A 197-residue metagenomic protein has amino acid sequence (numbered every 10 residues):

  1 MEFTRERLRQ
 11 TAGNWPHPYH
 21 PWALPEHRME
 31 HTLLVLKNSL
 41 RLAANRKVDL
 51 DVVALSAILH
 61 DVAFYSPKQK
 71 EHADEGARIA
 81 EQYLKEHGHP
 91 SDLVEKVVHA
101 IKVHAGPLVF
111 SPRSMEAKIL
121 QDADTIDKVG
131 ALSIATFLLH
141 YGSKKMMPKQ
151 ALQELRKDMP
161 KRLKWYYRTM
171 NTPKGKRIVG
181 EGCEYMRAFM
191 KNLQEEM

Functional and structural regions predicted by a protein language model:
E2-F3, H20-R46, L59, V109-M197: Divalent metal-dependent phosphate-bond-processing catalytic cores, especially two-metal-ion Mg2+/Mn2+ enzymes that act
R7, T11, V48-L55: Short coil-to-beta-strand
A12-W22: Small/polar-rich, solvent-exposed N-terminal microdomains that initiate assembly or binding
G13, K37-L40, E81: Amphipathic, well-packed alpha-helical segments that form the structural scaffold of globular domains
V35, H72-E86: An active-site-proximal "capping" alpha-helix that borders the catalytic cofactor pocket
L50-K68, H72, G76, K96-A105: His-Asp-centered metal-binding catalytic motifs of divalent-metal-dependent phosphohydrolases/nucleases
E86-H89, P107-F110: Short helix-to-loop capping/linker segments positioned immediately adjacent to catalytic or ligand/cofactor-binding
